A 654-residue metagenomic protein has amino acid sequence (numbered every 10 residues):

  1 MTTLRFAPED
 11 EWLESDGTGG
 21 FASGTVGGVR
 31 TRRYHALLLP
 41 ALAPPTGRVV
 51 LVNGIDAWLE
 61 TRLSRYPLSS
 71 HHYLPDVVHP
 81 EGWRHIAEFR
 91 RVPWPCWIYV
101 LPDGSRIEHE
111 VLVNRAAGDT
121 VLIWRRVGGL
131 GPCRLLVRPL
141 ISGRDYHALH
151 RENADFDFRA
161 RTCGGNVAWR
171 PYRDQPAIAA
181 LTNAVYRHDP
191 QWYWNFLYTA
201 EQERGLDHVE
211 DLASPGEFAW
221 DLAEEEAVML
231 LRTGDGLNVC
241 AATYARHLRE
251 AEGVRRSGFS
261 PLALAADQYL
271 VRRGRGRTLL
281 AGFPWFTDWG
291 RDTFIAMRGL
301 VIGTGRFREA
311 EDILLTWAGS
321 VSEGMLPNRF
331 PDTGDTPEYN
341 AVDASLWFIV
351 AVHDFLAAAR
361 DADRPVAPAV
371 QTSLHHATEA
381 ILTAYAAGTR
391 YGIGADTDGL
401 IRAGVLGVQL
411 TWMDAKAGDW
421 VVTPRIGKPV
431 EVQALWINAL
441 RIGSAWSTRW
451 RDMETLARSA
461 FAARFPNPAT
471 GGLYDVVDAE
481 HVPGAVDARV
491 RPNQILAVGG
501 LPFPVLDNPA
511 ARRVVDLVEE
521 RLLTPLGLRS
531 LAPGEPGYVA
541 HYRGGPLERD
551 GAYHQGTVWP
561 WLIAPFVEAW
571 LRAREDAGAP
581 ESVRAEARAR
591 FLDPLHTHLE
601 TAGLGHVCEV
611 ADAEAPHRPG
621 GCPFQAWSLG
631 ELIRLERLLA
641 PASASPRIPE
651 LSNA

Functional and structural regions predicted by a protein language model:
M1-S257, P284, R291, I302 (+11 more regions): Terminal accessory carbohydrate-recognition/targeting modules of carbohydrate-active enzymes
S64-P102, I401-R402, R513-L526, S530-R543 (+2 more regions): Non-catalytic C-terminal accessory modules of carbohydrate-active enzymes
H109, V209-D221, G276-T293, D332-S345 (+4 more regions): Solvent-exposed loop and edge beta-strand segments that line ligand/cofactor-binding and catalytic clefts
V127-G128, H150-N153, R159-T162, V167-P171 (+14 more regions): Aromatic-rich carbohydrate-recognition surfaces in CAZymes
L136, C240-G258, L262, G305-G319 (+7 more regions): Extended, well-ordered alpha-helical scaffold segments
I178, A251-F286: Amphipathic alpha-helical dimerization/protein-protein interaction segment
F196-R204, A263-R277, W317-P327, V405-G418 (+3 more regions): Active-site-adjacent bridging/hinge elements
P327-N328, T383-A386, R390-D398, R402 (+4 more regions): Catalytic cores of carbohydrate-active enzymes
